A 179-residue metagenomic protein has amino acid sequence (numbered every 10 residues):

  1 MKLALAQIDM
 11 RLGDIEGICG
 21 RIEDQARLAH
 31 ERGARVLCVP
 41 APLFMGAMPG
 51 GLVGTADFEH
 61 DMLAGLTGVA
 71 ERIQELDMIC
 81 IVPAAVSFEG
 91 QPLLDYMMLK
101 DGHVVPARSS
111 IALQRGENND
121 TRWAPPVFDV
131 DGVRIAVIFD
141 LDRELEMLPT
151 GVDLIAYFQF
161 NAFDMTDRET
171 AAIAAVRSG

Functional and structural regions predicted by a protein language model:
M1-D14, C38, D95, A107-S109 (+2 more regions): Active-site-proximal beta-strand elements of phosphoester/diester hydrolases
M1-L28, L43: N-terminal, active-site-proximal structural segment of metallo-dependent hydrolase catalytic domains
G17, R21, V53-A64: Alpha-helix N-cap and loop-to-helix initiation/capping positions
I18, A29-G54, C80-I81, D142 (+1 more regions): Active-site beta-strand/loop signature of hydrolases that rely on acidic residues for catalysis
E23-G33, L66-E75: A short, N-terminal amphipathic alpha-helix
G51-D57, M165-R168: Short, flexible/disordered intra-domain loops and linkers
D61-I81, R143-G179: CN hydrolase (nitrilase-like) catalytic-core segments centered on the catalytic cysteine and neighboring Lys/Glu
A64, S87-T150, F163-I173: Active-site catalytic loop in hydrolytic enzyme cores
